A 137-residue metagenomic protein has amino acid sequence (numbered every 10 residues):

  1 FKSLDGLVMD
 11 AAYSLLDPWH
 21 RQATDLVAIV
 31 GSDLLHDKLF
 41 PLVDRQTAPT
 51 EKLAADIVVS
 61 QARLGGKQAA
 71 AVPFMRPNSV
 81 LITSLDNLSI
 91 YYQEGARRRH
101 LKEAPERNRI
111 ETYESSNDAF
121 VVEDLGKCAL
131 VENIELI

Functional and structural regions predicted by a protein language model:
F1-G6, D10, H36-I137: Sequence/fold signature of self-assembling virion shell proteins
Y13-G31: Extended amphipathic alpha-helical segments with heptad-repeat/coiled-coil character used for oligomerization, fusion
